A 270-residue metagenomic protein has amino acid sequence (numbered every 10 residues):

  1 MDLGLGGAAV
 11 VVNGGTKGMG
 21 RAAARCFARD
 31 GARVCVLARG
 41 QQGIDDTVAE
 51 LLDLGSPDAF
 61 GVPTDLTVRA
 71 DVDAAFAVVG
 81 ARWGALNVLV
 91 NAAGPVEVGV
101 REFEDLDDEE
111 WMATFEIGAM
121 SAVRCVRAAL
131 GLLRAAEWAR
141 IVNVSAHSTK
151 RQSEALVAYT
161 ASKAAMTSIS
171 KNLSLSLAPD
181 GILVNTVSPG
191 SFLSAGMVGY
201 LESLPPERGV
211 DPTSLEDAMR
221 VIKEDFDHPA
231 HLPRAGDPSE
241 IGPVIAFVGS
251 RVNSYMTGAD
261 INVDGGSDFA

Functional and structural regions predicted by a protein language model:
A9, T16-K17: Conserved glycine-rich cofactor-binding loop
D30-T47: Conserved glycine-rich Rossmann-like NAD(P)H-binding loop of the short-chain dehydrogenase/reductase
G99-F103, D107-M112, K223-F226: Substrate-binding pocket helix/loop in short-chain dehydrogenase/reductase
V100, R151, V244-A246, R251-V252 (+1 more regions): Short C-terminal tail/terminal secondary-structure segment of NAD(P)H-dependent dehydrogenase/reductase domains
V126, S162, S170: Active-site helix of classical SDR
G131, L175-S176, S254: Alpha-helical segment proximal to the catalytic Tyr-Lys
A178, L183, M256-G258: Short, small/polar-rich loop/turn modules that mediate ligand/substrate recognition or access, typified
